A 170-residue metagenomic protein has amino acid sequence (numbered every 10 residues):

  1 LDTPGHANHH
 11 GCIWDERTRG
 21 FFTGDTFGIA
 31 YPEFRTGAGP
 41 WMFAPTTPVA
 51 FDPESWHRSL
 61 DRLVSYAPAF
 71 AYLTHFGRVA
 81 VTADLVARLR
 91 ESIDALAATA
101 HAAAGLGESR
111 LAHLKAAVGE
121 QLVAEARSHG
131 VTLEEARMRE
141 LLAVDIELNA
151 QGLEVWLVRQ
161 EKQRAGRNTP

Functional and structural regions predicted by a protein language model:
L1-N8, G105, S109: Solvent-exposed, charged interface segments at domain starts and junctions
D2, N8-A80: Metallo-beta-lactamase
N8-C12, S59, S92, N149-W156 (+1 more regions): Residue-level signal for functionally critical sites in structured catalytic/ligand-binding pockets
H10, D25-F27, F34-G39, R78-A80 (+6 more regions): Generic alpha-helix signal with a bias toward terminal, lower-confidence helices and secondary-structure junctions
E16, Y31, P40, V86-A97 (+1 more regions): Generic alpha-helical propensity signal that fires on short helical segments and nearby coil/disordered stretches
G24, P53, A83-V86, R139 (+1 more regions): Amphipathic, non-membrane alpha-helical segments in soluble helical-bundle scaffolds
E54, S59-V118: Active-site/pore-lining binding-face segments in mid-to-C-terminal subdomains
A102-P170: C-terminal regulatory/interaction regions
